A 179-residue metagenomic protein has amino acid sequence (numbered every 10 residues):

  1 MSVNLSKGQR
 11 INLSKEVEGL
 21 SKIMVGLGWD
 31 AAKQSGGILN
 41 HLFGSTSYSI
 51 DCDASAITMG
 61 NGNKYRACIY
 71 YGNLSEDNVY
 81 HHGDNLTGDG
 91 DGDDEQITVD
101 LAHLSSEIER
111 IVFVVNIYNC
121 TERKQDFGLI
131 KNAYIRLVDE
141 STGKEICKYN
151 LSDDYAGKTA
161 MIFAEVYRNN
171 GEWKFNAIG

Functional and structural regions predicted by a protein language model:
M1-G179: Intrinsic-disorder/low-complexity signal
